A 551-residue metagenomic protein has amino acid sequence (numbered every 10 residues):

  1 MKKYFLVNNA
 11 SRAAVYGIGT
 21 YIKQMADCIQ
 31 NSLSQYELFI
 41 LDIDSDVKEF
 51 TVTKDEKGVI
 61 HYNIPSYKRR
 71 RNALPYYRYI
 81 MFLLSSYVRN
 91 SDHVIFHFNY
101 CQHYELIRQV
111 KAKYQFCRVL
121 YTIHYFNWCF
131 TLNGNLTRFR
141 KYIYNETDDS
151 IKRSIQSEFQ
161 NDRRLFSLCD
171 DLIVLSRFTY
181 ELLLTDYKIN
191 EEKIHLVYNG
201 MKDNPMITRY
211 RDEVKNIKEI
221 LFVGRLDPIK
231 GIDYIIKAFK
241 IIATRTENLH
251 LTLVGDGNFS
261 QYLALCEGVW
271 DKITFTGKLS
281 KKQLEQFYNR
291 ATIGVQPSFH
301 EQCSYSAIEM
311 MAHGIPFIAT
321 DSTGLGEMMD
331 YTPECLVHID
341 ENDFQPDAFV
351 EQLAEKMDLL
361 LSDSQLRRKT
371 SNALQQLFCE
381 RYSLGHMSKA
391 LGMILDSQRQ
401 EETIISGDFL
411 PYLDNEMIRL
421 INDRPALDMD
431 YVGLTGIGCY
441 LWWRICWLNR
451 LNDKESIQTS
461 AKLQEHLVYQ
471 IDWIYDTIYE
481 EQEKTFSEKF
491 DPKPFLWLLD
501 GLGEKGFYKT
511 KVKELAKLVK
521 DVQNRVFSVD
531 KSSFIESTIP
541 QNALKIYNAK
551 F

Functional and structural regions predicted by a protein language model:
Y142-L172: Membrane-proximal helix-turn-helix segments that form the acceptor-binding/catalytic region of lipid-linked
I173, E213-K230, I236-F239: Conserved donor-binding/catalytic core segment of Leloir-type glycosyltransferases
F178, G200: Carbohydrate-associated surface elements
Y262-K282: Nucleotide-activated donor-binding/catalytic signature segment of Leloir-type glycosyltransferases, i.e., the conserved
K278-L279, Q286-A291: Short alpha-helical donor nucleotide-sugar binding micro-motif in glycosyltransferases
F299: Aromatic "clamp/platform" in nucleotide-sugar-dependent glycosyltransferases that forms part of the donor/acceptor
P316-A319, G326: Short hydrophobic beta-strand element within catalytic cores of glycosyltransferases and related nucleotide-activated
G326-D358: Change "using UDP/GDP/dTDP sugars" to "using nucleotide sugars
